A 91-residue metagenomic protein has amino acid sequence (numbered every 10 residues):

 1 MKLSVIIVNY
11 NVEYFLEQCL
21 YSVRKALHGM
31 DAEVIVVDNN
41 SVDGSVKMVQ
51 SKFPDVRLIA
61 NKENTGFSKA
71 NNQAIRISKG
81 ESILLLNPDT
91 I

Functional and structural regions predicted by a protein language model:
K2-S4, E33: Cell-envelope/extracellular polymer assembly enzymes that use nucleotide-activated donors
I7-Q18, N40: Active-site beta-to-alpha loop of glycosyltransferases that engages the nucleotide-sugar donor
Y21-D31: Short, acidic, metal-binding catalytic loop of nucleotide-sugar glycosyltransferases
S22, D38-K47, E63: A conserved acidic beta->alpha catalytic loop
D31-N40, I59-N61: Short beta-strand/loop segment that forms part of the nucleotide-sugar
A60-S78: Glycine-rich, basic loop-to-helix element that forms the pyrophosphate-binding segment of sugar-nucleotide handling
I83: Short aromatic/hydrophobic "clamp" motif used to bind/position activated sugar donors
N87-I91: The conserved acidic donor/metal-binding loop of glycosyltransferases
